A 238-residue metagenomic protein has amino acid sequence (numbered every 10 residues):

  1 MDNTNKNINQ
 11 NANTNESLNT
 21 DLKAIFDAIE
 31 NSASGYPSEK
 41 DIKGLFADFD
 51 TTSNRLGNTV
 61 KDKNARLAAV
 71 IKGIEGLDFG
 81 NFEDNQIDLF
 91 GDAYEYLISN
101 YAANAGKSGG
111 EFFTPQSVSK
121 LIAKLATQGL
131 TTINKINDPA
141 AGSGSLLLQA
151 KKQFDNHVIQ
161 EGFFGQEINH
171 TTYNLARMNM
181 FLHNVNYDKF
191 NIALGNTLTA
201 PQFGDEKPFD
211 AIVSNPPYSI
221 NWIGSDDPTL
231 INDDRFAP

Functional and structural regions predicted by a protein language model:
M1-A126, L130-T131, D188-T197: Non-catalytic, mostly N-terminal accessory regions of nucleic-acid modification and defense proteins
S108-S214, S219-N221, L230, F236: Conserved S-adenosyl-L-methionine
D226-P228: Long, N-terminal intrinsically disordered regulatory "head" regions of very large eukaryotic scaffold/tether proteins
